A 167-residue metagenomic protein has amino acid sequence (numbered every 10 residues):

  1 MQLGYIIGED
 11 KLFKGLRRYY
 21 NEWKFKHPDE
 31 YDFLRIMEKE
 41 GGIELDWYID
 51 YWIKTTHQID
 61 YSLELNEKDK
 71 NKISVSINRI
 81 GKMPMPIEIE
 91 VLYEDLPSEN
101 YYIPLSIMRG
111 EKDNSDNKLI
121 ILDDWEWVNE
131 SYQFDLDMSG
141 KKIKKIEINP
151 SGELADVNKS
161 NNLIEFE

Functional and structural regions predicted by a protein language model:
M1-V75: Amphipathic alpha-helical substructures
K39-G41, R79-G81, D156: Extracellular acidic, Ser/Thr/Pro-rich low-complexity tracts
K54, S139-K141, V157: Exposed regions on extracellular, virion, or secretory-pathway luminal proteins
I59-Y61, N66-Y132, D137-N149: Beta-strand-rich binding/interaction modules
N129-S131, K159-N162: Short edge beta-strand segments in beta-sheet-rich domains
P150-N161: Short acidic/polar inter-strand loop motif in beta-rich domains
F166-E167: Short, solvent-exposed mixed-charge patches
